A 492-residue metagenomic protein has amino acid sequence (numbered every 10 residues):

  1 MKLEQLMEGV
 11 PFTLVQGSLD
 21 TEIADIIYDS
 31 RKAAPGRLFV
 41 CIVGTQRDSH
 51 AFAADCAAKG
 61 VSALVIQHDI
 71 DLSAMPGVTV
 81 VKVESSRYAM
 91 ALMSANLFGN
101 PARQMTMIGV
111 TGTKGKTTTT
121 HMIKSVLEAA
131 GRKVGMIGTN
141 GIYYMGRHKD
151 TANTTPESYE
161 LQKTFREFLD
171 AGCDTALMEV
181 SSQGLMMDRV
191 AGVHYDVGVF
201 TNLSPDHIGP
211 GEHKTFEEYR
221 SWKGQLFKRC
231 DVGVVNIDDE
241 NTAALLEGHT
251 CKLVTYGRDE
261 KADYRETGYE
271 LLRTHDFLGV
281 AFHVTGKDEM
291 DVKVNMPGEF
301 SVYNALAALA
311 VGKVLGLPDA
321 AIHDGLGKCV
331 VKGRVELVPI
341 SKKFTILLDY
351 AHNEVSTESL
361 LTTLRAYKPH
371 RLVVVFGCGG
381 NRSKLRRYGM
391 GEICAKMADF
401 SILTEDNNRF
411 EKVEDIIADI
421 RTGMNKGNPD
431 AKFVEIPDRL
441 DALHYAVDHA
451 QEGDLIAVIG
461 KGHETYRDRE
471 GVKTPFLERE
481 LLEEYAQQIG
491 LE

Functional and structural regions predicted by a protein language model:
M1-L14, P35-L38, A51, T250 (+5 more regions): ATP-dependent carboxylate-amine ligase
M1-L92, Y269-E270, K293, P297-E299 (+3 more regions): N-terminal leader/targeting and accessory segments in enzymes
G9, I70-P76, A171, D196-I346 (+1 more regions): Acidic, Mg2+-coordinating active-site environments of NTP-dependent enzymes
V10, A89-I237, N241-H249, L306 (+2 more regions): Phosphate-binding loop of NTP-binding sites
G44-Q46, S182-Q183, S204-H207, D239-E240 (+3 more regions): Short glycine-rich anion-binding loops that position phosphate/pyrophosphate groups of nucleotides and phosphorylated
A53-A58, L169, A191, R365: Non-catalytic positions within long, well-ordered alpha-helices that form the structural scaffold/packing of enzyme
S62-H68, G233-I237, V375-F376, D399-D406: Short internal beta-strands
M136, M178, G198, V235 (+4 more regions): Structural beta-sheet core signal
